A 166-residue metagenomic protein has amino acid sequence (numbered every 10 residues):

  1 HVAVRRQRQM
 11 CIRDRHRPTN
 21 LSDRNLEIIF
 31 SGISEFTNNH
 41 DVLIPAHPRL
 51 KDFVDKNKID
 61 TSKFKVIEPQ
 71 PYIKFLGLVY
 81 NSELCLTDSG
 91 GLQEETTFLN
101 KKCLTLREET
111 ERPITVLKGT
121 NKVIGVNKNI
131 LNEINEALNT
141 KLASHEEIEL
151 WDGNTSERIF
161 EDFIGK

Functional and structural regions predicted by a protein language model:
H1-I12: Single conserved hydrophobic/aromatic residue that forms the stacking wall/gate of nucleotide- or nucleobase-binding
N25-N39: Short hydrophobic signal-anchor/transmembrane segments that target glycosyltransferases and glycosylation machinery
V42-P48: Short internal beta-strands
D52-P69: Nucleotide-activated donor-binding/catalytic signature segment of Leloir-type glycosyltransferases, i.e., the conserved
I67-L78: Conserved active-site histidine-acidic residue motif and adjacent donor-binding/catalytic loop of glycosyltransferases
L78-V116: A donor-sugar binding/catalytic signature common to diverse glycosyltransferases and related nucleotide-sugar
L104, G119-I124: A short acidic/histidine/glycine-rich donor-binding loop in glycosyltransferase catalytic cores
K122-K166: Leloir-type glycosyltransferase catalytic cores
